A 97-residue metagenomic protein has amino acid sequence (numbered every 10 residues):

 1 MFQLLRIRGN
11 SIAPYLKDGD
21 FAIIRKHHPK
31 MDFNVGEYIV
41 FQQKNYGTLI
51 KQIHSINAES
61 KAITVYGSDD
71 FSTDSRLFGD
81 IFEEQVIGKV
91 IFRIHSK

Functional and structural regions predicted by a protein language model:
M1-K97: Extended hydrophobic leader/signal-anchor segments used for secretion and membrane insertion
